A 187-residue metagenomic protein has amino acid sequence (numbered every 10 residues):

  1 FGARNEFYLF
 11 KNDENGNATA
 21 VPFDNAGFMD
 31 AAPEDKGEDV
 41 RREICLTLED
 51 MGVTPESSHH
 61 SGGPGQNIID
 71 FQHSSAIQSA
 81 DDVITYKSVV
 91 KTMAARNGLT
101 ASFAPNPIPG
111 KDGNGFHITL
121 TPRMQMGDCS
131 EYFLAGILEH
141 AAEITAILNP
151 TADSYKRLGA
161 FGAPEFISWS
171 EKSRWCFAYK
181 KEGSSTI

Functional and structural regions predicted by a protein language model:
F1-I187: Glycine-rich, acidic/polar active-site loops that bind/position phosphate-bearing ligands
